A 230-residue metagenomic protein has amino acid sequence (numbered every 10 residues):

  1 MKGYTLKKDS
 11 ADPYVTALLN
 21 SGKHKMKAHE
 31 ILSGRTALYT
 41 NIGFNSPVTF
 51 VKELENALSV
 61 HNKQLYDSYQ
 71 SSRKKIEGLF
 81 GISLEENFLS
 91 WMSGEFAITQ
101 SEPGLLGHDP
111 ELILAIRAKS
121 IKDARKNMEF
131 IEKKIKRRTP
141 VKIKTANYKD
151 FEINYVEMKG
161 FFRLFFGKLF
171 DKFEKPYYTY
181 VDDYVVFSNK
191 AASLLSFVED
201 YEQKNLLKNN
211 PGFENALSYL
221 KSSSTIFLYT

Functional and structural regions predicted by a protein language model:
M1-T230: Signature of soluble extracytoplasmic/periplasmic domains of secreted precursors and cell-surface proteins
